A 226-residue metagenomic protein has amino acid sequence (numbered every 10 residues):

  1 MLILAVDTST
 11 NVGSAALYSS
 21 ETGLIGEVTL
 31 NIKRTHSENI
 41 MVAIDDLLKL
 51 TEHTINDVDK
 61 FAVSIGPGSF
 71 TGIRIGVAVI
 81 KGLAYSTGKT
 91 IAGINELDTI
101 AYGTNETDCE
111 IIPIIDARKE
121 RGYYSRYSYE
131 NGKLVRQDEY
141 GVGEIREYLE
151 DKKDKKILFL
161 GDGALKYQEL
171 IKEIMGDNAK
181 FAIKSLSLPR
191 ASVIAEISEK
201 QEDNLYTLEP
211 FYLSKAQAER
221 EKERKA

Functional and structural regions predicted by a protein language model:
M1-I65: N-terminal beta-alpha supersecondary unit
G13, E120-G122, L208: Change "...and in nucleic-acid phosphodiester-cleaving endonucleases..." to "...and in nucleic-acid processing enzymes
I32-T35, T90-S187, Y212, Q217: Surface "functional belts" at beta-alpha junctions
S37, M41, I80, L97 (+2 more regions): A general structural signal for well-ordered alpha-helical segments in protein cores
L47-T51, S86, T104, I194-Q201: Stable alpha-helical structural segments in soluble proteins, enriched in small hydrophobic residues
A62-E96: DPxDG-like acidic metal-binding loop motif
K180-A226: Acyltransferase
